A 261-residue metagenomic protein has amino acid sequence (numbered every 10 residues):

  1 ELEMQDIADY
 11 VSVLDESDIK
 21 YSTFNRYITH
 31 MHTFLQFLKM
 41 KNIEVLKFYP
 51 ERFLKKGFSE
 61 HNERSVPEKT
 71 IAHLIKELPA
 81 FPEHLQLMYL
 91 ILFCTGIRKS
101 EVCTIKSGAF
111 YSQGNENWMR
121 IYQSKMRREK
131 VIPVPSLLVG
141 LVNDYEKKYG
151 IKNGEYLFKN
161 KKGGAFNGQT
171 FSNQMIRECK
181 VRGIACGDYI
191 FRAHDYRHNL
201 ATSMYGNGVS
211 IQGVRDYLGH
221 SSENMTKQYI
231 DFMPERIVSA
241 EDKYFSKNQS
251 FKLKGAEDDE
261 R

Functional and structural regions predicted by a protein language model:
E1-N62: N-terminal core-binding DNA-recognition domain of tyrosine recombinases/integrases
E44-K76, Y122-Q123, K159-G164: Flexible interdomain linker/hinge and immediately adjacent N-terminus of the catalytic tyrosine-recombinase domain
G57-E60, K69-K99, K125, R197: Basic, Lys/Arg- and aromatic-enriched nucleic-acid-binding interface segment
T95, T104-N143, R261: Conserved tyrosine-mediated DNA breakage-rejoining catalytic core shared by Y-recombinases
F110-G114, Y189, V209-Q228, A256-E260: Short, polar N-cap/turn motifs at the start of nucleic acid-interacting alpha helices
Q123-R127, L218-K243: Catalytic-site neighborhood detector that most strongly recognizes the C-terminal catalytic loop/helix of tyrosine
I151, N173-D216: Short, basic (Lys/Arg/His-rich) helix/loop patches that form interaction surfaces in the mid-to-C-terminal regions
K162, Y244-R261: C-terminal secondary-structure termini that scaffold catalytic or DNA-interacting sites
